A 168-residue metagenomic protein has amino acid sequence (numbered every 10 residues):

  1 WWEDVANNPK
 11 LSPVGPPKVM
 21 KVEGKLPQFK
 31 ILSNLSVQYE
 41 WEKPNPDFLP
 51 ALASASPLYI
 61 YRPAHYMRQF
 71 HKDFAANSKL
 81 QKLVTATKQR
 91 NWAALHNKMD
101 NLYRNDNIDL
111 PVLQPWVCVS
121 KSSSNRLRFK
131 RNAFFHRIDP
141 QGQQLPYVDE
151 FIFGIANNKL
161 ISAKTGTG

Functional and structural regions predicted by a protein language model:
W1-L11, Q38, F48, S162-G166: Aromatic- and charge-enriched surface segment that lines or borders ligand/interaction sites
E3-D4, N101, Q114, L127 (+2 more regions): Solvent-exposed, polar/charged alpha-helical surfaces in well-ordered, non-transmembrane soluble domains, broadly
P17-H96: Surface-exposed binding/hinge segments that line and control ligand-binding clefts or catalytic entry sites
V22-L26, L32-S36, P111-L113, S124 (+1 more regions): Extracytoplasmic
S33-L35, W41-N45, R131-A133, N157 (+1 more regions): A mature extracytoplasmic/lumenal domain signature
N107-I138, N158-S162: Bilobed "Venus flytrap"/periplasmic-binding protein-like clamshell domains and structurally analogous long
N132-G168: Ligand-site clamp/hinge motif
